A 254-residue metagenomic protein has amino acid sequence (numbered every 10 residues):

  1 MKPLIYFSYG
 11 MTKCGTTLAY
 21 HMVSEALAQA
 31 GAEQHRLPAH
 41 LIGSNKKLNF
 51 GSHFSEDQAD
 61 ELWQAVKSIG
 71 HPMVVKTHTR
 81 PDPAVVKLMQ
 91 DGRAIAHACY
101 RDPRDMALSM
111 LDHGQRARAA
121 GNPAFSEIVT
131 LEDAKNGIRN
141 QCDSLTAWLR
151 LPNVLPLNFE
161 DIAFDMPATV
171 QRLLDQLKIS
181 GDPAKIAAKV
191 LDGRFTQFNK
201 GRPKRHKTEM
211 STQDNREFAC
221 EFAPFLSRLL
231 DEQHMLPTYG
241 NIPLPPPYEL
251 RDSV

Functional and structural regions predicted by a protein language model:
M1-P152, E221-P224, R228-V254: PAPS-dependent sulfotransferase catalytic domain
K13, Y100, A163-F164, T212: Short, solvent-exposed loop/helix junctions and linker helices that flank or host conserved functional motifs
A28-Q29, T169-P183: Non-catalytic, well-ordered alpha-helical segments in soluble enzyme domains
A32-P38, K178-K189: Short, surface-exposed acidic
K46-N49, D192-K200: Short, conserved secondary-structure transition motifs
R104-A107, P167-Q171, A187, N215: An amphipathic alpha-helix signature
R150-Q176: Phosphate-binding beta-loop-alpha motif at adenosine-nucleotide cofactor sites
P156-D161, G201-R216: Active-site rim elements
